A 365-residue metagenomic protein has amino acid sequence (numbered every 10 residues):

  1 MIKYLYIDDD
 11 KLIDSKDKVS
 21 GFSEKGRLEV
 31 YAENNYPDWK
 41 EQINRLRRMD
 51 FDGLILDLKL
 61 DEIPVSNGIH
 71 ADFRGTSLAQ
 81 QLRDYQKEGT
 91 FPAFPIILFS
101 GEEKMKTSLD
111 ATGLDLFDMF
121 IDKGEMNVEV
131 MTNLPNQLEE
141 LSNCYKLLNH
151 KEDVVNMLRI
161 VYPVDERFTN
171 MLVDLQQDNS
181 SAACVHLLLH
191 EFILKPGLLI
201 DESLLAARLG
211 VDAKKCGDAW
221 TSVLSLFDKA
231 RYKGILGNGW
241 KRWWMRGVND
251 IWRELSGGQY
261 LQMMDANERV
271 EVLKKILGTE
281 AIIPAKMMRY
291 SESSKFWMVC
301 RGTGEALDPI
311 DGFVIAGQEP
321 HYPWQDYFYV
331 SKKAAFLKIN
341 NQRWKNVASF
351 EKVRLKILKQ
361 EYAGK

Functional and structural regions predicted by a protein language model:
M1-S23: Conserved acidic segment of CheY-like receiver
I7-D9, E33, L54: Conserved sequence signature across two-component system core domains
I13-V19, E41-I43, P64-H70, M105-T112 (+1 more regions): A short acidic (Asp/Glu
R27-P37: Short hydrophobic/Thr-rich beta-strand motif most characteristic of the beta2 strand and flanking loop of CheY-like
Q42, G53-A93, G101: Conserved phosphotransfer microenvironments
Y85-Q86, T90-T169: Acidic metal-coordinating catalytic centers involved in nucleic-acid phosphodiester chemistry
V130-G247: Charge-rich interaction segments
V211-K365: Flexible loop/N-cap segments at domain edges
